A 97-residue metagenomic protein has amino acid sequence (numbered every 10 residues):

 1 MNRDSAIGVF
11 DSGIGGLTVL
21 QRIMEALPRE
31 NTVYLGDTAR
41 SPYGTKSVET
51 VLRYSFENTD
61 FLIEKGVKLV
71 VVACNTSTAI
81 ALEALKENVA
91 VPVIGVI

Functional and structural regions predicted by a protein language model:
M1-I97: Non-catalytic structural scaffold of enzyme domains
